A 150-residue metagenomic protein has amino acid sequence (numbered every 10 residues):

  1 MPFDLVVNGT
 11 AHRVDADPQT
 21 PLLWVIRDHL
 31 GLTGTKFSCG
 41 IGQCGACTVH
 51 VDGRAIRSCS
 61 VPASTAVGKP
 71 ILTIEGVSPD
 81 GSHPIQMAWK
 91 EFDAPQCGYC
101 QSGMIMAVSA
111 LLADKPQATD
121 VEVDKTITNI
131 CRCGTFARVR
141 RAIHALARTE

Functional and structural regions predicted by a protein language model:
M1-E150: Signature of N-terminal electron-transfer/Fe-S-associated modules in redox systems
